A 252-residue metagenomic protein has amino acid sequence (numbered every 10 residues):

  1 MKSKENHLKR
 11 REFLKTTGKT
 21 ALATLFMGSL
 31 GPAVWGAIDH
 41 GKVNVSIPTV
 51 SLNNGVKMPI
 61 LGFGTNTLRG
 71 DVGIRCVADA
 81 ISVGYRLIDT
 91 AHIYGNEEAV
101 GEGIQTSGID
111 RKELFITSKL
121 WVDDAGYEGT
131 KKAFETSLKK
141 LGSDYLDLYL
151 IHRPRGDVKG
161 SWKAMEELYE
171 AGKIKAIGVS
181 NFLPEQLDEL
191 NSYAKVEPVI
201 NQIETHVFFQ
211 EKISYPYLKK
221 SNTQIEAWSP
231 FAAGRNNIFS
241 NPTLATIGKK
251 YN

Functional and structural regions predicted by a protein language model:
M1-E12: N-terminal secretory signal peptides
R10-F26: N-terminal export leaders
S29-L61: C-terminal segment of N-terminal export signals and the immediately downstream linker at the start of the mature
N53, G101-D110, L138-G142, N191-A194 (+1 more regions): Acidic (Asp/Glu)-rich catalytic clusters
F63, I88, V100, I116 (+5 more regions): Conserved, mostly hydrophobic/aromatic
R69-A80, G126-K140: Short, acidic/polar
T130-I151, E167-A171, T223: CE4/NodB-like, metal-dependent polysaccharide N-deacetylase domain that modifies extracellular/periplasmic N-acetylated
P154-N252: Beta/alpha (TIM)-barrel catalytic core signal, keyed to glycine-rich beta->alpha loops juxtaposed to Asp/Glu that bind
